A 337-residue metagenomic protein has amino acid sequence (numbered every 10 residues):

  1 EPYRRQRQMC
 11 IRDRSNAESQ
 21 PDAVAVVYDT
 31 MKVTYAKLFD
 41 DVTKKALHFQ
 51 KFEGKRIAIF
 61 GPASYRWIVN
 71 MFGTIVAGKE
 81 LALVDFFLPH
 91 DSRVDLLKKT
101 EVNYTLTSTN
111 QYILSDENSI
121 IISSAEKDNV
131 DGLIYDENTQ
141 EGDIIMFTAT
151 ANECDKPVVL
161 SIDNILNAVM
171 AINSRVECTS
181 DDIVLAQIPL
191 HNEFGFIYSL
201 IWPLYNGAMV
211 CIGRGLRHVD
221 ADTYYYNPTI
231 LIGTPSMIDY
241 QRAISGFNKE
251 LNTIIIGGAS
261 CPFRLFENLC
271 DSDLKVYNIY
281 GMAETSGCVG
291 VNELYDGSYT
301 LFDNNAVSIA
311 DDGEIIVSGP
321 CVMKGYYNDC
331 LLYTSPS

Functional and structural regions predicted by a protein language model:
E1-R7, I11, Y333-S337: Single conserved hydrophobic/aromatic residue that forms the stacking wall/gate of nucleotide- or nucleobase-binding
A23, A36-I59, L88-V94, T179: ANL superfamily AMP-binding
M31, L47-F87, I183-P189: Conserved AMP-binding/adenylate-forming
T34-A36, D143-M170: Conserved AMP-binding A3 loop
D116-D143, V169: Flexible, low-complexity linker/hinge segments
L166-I183, L190-I230: Conserved AMP-binding/adenylation subdomain of ANL enzymes
T229-G233, Q241-D296, A306: Gly/Ser/Thr-rich phosphate-binding loop
K275, T300-D303, A310-Y333: Conserved ATP/PPi-binding loop(s) of AMP-dependent carboxylate-activating enzymes
